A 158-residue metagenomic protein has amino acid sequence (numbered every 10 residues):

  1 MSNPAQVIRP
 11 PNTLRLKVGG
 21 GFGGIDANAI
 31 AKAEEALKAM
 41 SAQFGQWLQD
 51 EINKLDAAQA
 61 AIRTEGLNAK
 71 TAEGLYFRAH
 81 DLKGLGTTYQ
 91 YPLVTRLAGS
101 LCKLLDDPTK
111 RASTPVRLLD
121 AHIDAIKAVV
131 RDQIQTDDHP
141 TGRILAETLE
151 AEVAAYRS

Functional and structural regions predicted by a protein language model:
S2-G21, I126, V130-S158: Structural secondary-structure packing elements that flank or coincide with functional cores
I30-E73: Long, amphipathic alpha-helical coiled-coil segments characteristic of histidine-phosphotransfer scaffolds
A42, Q46-Q49, N53, E73 (+5 more regions): Generic structural signal for well-ordered, non-transmembrane alpha-helical segments in soluble/cytosolic regions
Q43, D107-D120: Histidine phosphotransfer helical core of two-component systems
I52, D56-Q59, A79, K83-G86 (+7 more regions): A structural signal for well-ordered alpha-helices, especially hydrophobic packing surfaces of coiled-coils
G66, K70, Y89-Q90, Q133 (+1 more regions): Short helix-adjacent coil turns
A69-F77, T95, V116-D120, P140-I144: Short, charged, amphipathic alpha-helical segments
K70-D107: Extended, amphipathic alpha-helices with heptad-repeat/coiled-coil or helix-bundle character that serve as
